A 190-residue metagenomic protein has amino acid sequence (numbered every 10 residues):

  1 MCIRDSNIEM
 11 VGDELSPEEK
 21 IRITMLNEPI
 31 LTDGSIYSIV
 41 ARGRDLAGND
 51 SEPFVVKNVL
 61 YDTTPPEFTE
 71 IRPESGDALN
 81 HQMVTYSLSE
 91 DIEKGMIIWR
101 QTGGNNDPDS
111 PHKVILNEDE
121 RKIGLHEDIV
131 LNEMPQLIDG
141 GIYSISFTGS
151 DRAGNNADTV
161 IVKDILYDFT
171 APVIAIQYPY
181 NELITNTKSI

Functional and structural regions predicted by a protein language model:
M1-S6: Conserved small/polar residues in nucleotide/adenosyl-binding loops
I8-S35, L46-A47, R121-I142, R152-A153: Signal that preferentially marks extracellular ectodomain short beta-strand elements of beta-sandwich modules
A41-G43, F147-G149: Conserved structural position at the C-terminal beta-strand of extracellular beta-sandwich adhesion modules
D45, V55-P66, D151, I161-Q177: Flexible, low-complexity linkers/stalks enriched in Thr/Pro that connect modular domains
D50-P53, N156-T159: A structural signal for beta-strand boundary/capping segments at domain termini and interdomain linkers
E74-N80, Y180-S189: Short, solvent-exposed loop/linker segments at the N-terminal edge of repeated beta-sheet extracellular domains
V84-E90, I190: Aromatic/hydrophobic beta-strand junction motif of beta-rich domains
I97-Q101: Conserved aromatic beta-strand anchor motif in extracellular beta-sandwich/beta-rich domains
